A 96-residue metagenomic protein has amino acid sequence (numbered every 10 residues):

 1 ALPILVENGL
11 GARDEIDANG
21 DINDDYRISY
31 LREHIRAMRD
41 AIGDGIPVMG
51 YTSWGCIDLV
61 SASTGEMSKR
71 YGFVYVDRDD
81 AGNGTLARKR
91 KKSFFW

Functional and structural regions predicted by a protein language model:
A1-W96: Non-catalytic scaffold segments within catalytic domains of secreted glycoside hydrolases
